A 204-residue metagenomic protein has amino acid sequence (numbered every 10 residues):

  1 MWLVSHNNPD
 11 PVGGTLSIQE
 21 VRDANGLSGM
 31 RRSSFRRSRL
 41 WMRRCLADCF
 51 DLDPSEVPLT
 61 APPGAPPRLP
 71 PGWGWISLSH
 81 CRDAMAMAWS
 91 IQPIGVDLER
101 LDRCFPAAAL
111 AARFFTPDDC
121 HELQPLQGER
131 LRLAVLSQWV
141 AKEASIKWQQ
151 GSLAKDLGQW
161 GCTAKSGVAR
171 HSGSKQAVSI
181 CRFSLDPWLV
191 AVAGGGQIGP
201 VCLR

Functional and structural regions predicted by a protein language model:
M1-R204: Core catalytic alpha/beta fold that binds nucleotide/phospho-ligands
